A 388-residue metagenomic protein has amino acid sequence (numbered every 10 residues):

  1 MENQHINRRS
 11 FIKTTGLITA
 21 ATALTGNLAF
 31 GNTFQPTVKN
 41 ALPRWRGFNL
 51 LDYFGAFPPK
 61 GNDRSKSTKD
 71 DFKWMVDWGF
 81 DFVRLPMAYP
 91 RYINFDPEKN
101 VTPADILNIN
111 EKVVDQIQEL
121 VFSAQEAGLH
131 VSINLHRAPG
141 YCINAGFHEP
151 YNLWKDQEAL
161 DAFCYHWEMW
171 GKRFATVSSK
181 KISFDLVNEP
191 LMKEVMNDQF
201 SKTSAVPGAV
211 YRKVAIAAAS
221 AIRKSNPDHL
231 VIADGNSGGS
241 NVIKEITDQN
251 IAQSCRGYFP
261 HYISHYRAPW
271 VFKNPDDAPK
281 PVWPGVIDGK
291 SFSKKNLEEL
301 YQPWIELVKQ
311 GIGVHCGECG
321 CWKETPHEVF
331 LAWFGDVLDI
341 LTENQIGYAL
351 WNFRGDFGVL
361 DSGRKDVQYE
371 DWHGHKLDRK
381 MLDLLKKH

Functional and structural regions predicted by a protein language model:
E2-T19: N-terminal secretory signal peptides and thylakoid transit peptides that target proteins across membranes
N32-R84: N-terminal carbohydrate-binding accessory modules
L50-S67, P97-K99, P103-N108, Y262-K294: Acidic/histidine-rich helix-loop elements that form or flank divalent-metal/phosphate-binding sites at the catalytic
F57-K60, R91-V113, P139-E158, E194-T203 (+1 more regions): Surface-exposed, active-site-proximal loop segments in enzymatic domains
F72-F80, D105-L135, F147-S183, A215-A217 (+1 more regions): An active-site-proximal structural segment forming one wall of the substrate-binding cleft that immediately precedes
A145, W154-K290, Y301-C321, E343-I346: Active-site region of glycoside hydrolase catalytic domains
P326-H388: Aromatic-rich peripheral "rim/lid" segments of glycoside hydrolase catalytic domains that contact and position glycan
